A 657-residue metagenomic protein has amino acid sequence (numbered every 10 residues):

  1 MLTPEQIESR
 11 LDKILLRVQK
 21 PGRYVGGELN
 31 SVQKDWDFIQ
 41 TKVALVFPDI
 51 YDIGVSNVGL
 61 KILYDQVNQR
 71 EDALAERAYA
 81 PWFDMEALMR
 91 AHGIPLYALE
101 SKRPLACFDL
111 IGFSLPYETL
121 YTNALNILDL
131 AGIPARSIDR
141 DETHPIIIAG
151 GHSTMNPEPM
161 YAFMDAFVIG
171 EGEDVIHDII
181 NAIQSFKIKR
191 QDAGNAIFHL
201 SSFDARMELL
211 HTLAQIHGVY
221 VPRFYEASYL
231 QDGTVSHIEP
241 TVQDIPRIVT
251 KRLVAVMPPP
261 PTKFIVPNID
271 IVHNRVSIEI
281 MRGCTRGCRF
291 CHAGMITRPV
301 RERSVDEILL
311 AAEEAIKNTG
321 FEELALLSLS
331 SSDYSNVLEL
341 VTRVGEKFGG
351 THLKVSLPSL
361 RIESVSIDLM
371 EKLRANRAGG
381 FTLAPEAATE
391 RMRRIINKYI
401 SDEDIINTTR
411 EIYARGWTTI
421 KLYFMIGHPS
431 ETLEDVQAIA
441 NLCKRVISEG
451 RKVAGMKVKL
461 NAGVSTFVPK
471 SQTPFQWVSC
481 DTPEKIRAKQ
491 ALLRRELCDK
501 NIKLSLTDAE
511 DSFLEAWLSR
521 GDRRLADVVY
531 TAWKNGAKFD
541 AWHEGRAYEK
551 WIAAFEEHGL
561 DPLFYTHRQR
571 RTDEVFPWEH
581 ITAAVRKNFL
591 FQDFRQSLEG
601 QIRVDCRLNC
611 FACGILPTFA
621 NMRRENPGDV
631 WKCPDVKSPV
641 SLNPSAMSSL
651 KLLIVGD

Functional and structural regions predicted by a protein language model:
D12-A44, Y51-D52, P222, S228-S277 (+2 more regions): N-terminal [4Fe-4S]-dependent radical SAM core
L45-D49, V67, I265-H292, I316 (+3 more regions): N-terminal pre-triad scaffold of radical SAM enzymes
L45-V46, T119, E314-K421, M425-S465 (+1 more regions): Conserved SAM/AdoMet-binding glycine-rich loop
N57, D270-D306, A612-N626: Canonical Radical SAM [4Fe-4S] cluster-binding loop centered on the CxxxCxxC motif and its immediate flanking residues
L60, H92, L128, A162-F167 (+9 more regions): Short secondary-structure boundary/capping segments
A80-R190, H199-P240, P474-D522, Y530-G545: Glycine-rich beta-alpha loop elements in corrinoid/cobalamin-binding modules across cobalamin-dependent enzymes
T212-R223, L329-Y334, P358-V365, M425-H428 (+4 more regions): A glycine-rich phosphate-binding loop feature that marks nucleotide/adenosyl-phosphate handling sites
G450-R451, D481-S597, V604-D629: C-terminal low-complexity, glycine/proline- and small-hydrophobic-enriched intrinsically disordered tails that act as
